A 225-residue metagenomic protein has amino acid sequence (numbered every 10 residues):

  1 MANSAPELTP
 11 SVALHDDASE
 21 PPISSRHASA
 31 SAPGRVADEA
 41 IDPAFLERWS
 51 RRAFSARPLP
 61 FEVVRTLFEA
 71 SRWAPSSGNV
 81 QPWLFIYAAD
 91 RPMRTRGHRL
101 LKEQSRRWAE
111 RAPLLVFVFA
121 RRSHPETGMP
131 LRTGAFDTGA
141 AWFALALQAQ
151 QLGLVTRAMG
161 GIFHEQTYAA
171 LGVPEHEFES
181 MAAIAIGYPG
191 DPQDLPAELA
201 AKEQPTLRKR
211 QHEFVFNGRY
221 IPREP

Functional and structural regions predicted by a protein language model:
M1-P225: Acidic, surface-exposed loops and disordered segments
